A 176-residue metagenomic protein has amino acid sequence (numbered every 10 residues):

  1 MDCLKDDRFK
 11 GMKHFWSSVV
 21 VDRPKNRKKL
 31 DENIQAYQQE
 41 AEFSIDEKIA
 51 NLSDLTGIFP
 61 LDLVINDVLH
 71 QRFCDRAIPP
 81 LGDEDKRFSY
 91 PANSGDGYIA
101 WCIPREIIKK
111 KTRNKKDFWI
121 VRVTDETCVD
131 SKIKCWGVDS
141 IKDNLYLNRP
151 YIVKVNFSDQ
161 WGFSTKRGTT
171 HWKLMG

Functional and structural regions predicted by a protein language model:
M1-Y90, K134, W161-G176: Sliding clamp-binding short linear motifs that recruit DNA-associated proteins to replication/repair hubs
T56, C102, N148, V155: A residue-level signal for conserved active-site and pocket-lining positions in enzyme catalytic cores
G95-N114: Structural detector for short beta-strands of small beta-barrel domains
Y98-A100, W119, Y151: Hydrophobic core residues within well-ordered beta-strands of beta-rich domains
E106, V155-W161: Short, charged beta-turn/beta-strand-edge "cap" motif at the junction between a beta-strand and an adjacent loop
K109-W136: OB-fold (S1/OB) nucleic-acid-binding surfaces
V138-K154: Short nucleic-acid-contacting surface segments enriched for D/E, G, S/T with interspersed K/R
